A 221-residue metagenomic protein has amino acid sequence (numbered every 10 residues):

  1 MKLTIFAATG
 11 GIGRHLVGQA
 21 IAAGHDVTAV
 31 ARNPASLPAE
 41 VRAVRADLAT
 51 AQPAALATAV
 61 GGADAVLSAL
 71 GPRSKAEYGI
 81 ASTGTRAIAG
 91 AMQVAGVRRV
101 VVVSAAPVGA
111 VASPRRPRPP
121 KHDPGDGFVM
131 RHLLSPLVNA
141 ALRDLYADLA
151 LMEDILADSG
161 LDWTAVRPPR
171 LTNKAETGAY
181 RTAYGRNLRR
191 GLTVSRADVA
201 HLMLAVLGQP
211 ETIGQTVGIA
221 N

Functional and structural regions predicted by a protein language model:
L3-H25: N-terminal Rossmann NAD(P)H-binding glycine-rich loop of SDR-like oxidoreductase domains
V30-A35: N-terminal Rossmann-fold cofactor-binding loop
R42-D64: Conserved Rossmann-fold cofactor-binding substructure of NAD(P)-dependent oxidoreductases
V60, D64-L67, E77, V101: N-terminal Rossmann-like NAD(P) cofactor-binding module of classical short-chain dehydrogenase/reductase
R73-V102, V108, L151: NAD(P)-cofactor binding segment of oxidoreductase domains
I80, G84-T85, D148, V166 (+2 more regions): Substrate-positioning beta->alpha
S113-P114, S159, A175-Y180, V206-Q215: Glycine/proline-rich active-site loop of Rossmann-fold NAD(P)-dependent oxidoreductases
E153-K174: Conserved beta-loop-beta element that borders a ligand/cofactor-binding pocket
